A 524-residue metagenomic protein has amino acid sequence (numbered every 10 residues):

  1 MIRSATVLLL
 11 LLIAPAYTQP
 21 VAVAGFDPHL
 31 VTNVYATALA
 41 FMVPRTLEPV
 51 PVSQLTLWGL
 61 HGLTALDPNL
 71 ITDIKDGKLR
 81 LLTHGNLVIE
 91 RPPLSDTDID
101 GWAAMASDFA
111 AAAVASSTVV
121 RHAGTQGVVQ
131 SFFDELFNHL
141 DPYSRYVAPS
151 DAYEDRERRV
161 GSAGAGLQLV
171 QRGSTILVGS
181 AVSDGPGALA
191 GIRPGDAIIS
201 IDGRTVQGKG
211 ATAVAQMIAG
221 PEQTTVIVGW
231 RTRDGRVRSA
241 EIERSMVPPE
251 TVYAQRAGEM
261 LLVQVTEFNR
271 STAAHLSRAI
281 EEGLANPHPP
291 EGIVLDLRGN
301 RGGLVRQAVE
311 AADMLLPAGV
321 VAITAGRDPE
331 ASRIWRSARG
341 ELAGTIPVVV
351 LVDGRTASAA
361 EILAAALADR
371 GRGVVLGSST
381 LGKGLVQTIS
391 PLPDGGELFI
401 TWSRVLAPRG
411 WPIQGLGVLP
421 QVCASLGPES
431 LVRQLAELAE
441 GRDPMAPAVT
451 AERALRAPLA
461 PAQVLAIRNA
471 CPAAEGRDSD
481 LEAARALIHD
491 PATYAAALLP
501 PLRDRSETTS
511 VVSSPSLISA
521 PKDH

Functional and structural regions predicted by a protein language model:
L11-V147, P290, A448-H524: Terminal targeting/pro-maturation regions of precursor/exported proteins
G25-L39, Y253-H524: C-terminal "post-core" interaction segments
A40-R45, A113, G187-G210, I293-D296: Conserved PDZ fold ligand-binding element
G59-L63, S162-V182, G187, P194 (+1 more regions): PDZ/PDZ-like groove recognition
S131-F133, N138-S180: PDZ/PDZ-like peptide-tail recognition elements
H139-L140, S174-L177, I199, A213-Y253 (+1 more regions): PDZ-domain C-terminal substructure recognizer with occasional recognition of PDZ-binding tails
R159-A163, Q171-T175, I192-R193, G220-T224 (+7 more regions): Short flexible coil/turn linkers enriched for glycine and charged/polar residues that connect secondary-structure
P186-A197, A219-P221, H288, A366: A short glycine-leucine-enriched loop at secondary-structure breakpoints that most characteristically corresponds
